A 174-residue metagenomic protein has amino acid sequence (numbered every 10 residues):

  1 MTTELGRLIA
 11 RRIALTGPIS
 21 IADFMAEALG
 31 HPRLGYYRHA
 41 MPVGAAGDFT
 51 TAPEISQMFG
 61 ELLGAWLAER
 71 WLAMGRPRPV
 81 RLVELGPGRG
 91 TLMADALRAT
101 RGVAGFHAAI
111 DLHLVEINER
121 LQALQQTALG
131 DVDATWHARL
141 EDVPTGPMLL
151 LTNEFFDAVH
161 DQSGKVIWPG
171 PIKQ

Functional and structural regions predicted by a protein language model:
M1-R7: Charged, compositionally biased N-terminal leader segments and the immediate start of the first structured element
R7-R11, D23, E141-Q174: Class I S-adenosyl-L-methionine
R11-R78: Conserved Class I S-adenosyl-L-methionine-dependent methyltransferase catalytic core
R38, G47-T50, D133, I167 (+1 more regions): Polar low-complexity intrinsically disordered regions enriched in Ser/Thr and small residues
P42, M93-D95, P171: Residue-level recognition of conserved structural "scaffold" positions that shape functional pockets and channels
F49, L85, I117, F155-A158: Generic detector of well-ordered alpha-helical packing
E54-G146: SAM cofactor-binding core of SAM-dependent methyltransferases, primarily the Rossmann-like beta-alpha-beta module
